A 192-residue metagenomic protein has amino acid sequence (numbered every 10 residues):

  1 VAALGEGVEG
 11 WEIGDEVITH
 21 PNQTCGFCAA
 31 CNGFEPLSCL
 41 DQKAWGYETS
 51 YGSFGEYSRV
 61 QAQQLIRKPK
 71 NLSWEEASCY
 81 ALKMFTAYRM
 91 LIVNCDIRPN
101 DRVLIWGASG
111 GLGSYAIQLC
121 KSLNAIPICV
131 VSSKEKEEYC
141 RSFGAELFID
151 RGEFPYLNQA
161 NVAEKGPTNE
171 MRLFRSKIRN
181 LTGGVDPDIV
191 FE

Functional and structural regions predicted by a protein language model:
V1-N32, Y51-G52, Q64, P69-N71: Glycine-rich beta-strand-centered segment in the early N-terminal region that forms part of a ligand/cofactor-binding
E12-I13, S73, R98, V185: Residue-level recognition of short, solvent-exposed, well-ordered loop/turn junctions that link secondary-structure
D15, E56, D101, E146 (+1 more regions): Conserved acidic residues
G33-T49: Iron-sulfur (Fe-S) cluster-binding segments and ferredoxin-like electron-carrier domains, especially [2Fe-2S]
E48-F54, K70-V93, P99, W106-S109 (+2 more regions): A glycine-rich, Thr/Ser-enriched phosphate-binding loop motif common to dinucleotide/cofactor-binding enzymes
Y57-L65: A short glycine-rich beta-alpha junction/loop motif
I105, K121-E192: Adenosine-nucleotide cofactor-binding segment
